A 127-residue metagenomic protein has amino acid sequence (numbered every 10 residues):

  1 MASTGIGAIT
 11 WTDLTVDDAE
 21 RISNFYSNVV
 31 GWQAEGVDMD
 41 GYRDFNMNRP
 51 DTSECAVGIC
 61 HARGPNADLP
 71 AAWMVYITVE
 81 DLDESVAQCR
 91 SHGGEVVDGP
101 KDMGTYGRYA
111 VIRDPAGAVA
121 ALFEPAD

Functional and structural regions predicted by a protein language model:
M1-G5, T10, L14, E35-D38 (+2 more regions): Vicinal oxygen chelate
A2, I6-T10, S23, C55-P65 (+5 more regions): Alpha-helical context
A2-I9, D13-E54, S91: Core segments of cupin and vicinal oxygen chelate
I9-D17, N48, P65-Q88, R108-R113: Vicinal oxygen chelate
F25-Y26, Y42-F45, Y76, Y109 (+1 more regions): Aromatic side chains
W32-P70, P115, V119-E124: Conserved short beta-strand elements that form part of the metal-binding/catalytic scaffold of enzyme active sites
